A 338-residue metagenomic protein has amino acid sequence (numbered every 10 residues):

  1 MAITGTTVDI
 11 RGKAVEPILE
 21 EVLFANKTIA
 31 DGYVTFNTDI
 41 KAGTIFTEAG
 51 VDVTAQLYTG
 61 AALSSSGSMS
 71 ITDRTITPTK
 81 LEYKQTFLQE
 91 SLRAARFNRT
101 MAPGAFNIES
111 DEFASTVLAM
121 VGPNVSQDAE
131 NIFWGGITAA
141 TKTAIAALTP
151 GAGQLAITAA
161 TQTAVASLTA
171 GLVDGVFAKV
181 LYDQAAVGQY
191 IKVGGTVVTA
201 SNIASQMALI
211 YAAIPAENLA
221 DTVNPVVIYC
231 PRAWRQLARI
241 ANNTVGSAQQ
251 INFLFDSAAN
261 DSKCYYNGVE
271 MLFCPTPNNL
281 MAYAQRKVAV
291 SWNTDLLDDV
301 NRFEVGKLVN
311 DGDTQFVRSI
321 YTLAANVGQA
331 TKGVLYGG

Functional and structural regions predicted by a protein language model:
A2-A49, Q162-G195, S201, S205 (+1 more regions): Sequence/fold signature of self-assembling virion shell proteins
P17-R99, Q154-A156, A164-G175: Assembly/oligomerization interface modules of large self-assembling protein complexes
A25, I29, N124, D128 (+5 more regions): Short secondary-structure junctions and interdomain/linker hinges
Q89, P231-A233, Y321: Short, flexible loop/turn elements at secondary-structure junctions
A95, E130, L237-R239: Short helix/loop capping segments that flank catalytic or ligand/cofactor-binding pockets
F97-N98, F133-T138, D221-Y229: Short coil/turn segments at secondary-structure boundaries
A102-L209: Alpha-helical scaffold segments that mediate packing/assembly in large oligomeric complexes
G195-I240: C-terminal interaction module
